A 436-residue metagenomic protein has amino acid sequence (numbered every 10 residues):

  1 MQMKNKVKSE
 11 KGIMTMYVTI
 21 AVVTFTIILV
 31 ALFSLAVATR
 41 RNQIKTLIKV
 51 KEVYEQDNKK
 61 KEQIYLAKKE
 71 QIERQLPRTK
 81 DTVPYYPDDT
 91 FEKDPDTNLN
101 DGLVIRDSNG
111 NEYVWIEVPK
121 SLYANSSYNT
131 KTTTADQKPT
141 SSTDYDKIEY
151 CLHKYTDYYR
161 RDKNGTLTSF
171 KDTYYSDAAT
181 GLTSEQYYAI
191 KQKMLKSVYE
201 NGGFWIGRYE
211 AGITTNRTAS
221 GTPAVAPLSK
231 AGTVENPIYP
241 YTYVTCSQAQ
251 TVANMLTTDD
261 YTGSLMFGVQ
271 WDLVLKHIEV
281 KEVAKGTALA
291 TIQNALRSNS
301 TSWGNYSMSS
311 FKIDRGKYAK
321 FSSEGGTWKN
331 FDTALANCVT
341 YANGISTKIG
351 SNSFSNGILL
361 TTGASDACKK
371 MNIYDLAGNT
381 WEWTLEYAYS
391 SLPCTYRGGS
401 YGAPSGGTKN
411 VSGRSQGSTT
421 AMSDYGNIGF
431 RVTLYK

Functional and structural regions predicted by a protein language model:
K4-V23: Glycine-centered recognition micro-motifs in short, flexible terminal segments and loops
V22-E55: Aliphatic-rich helix starts adjacent to a transmembrane/signal segment
E52-Q71: N-terminal alpha-helical signal peptides/signal-anchor transmembrane segments
E73-S126, G263: GGW-centered surface loops in extracellular recognition modules
N109, S141-D146, H153-D375: Short aromatic-cysteine micro-motif
P119-L122, E210-I213, Q270, L385-S391 (+2 more regions): Acidic glycine-/aspartate-rich tracts in secreted/extracellular proteins
Y243-S247, T251, T262, T362-C368 (+1 more regions): Disulfide-stabilized, aromatic/cysteine-rich ligand-recognition loop
G378-E386: Active-site-proximal beta-strands of protease catalytic cores
